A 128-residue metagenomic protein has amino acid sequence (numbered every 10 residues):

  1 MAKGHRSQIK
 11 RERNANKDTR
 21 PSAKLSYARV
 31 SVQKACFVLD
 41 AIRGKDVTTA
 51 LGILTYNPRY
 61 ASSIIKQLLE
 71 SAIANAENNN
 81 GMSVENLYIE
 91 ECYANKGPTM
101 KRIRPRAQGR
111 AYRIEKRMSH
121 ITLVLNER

Functional and structural regions predicted by a protein language model:
A2-A94, M118-R128: Ribosome large-subunit tunnel/peptidyl-transferase-proximal elements
G97-R128: Strongly charged
